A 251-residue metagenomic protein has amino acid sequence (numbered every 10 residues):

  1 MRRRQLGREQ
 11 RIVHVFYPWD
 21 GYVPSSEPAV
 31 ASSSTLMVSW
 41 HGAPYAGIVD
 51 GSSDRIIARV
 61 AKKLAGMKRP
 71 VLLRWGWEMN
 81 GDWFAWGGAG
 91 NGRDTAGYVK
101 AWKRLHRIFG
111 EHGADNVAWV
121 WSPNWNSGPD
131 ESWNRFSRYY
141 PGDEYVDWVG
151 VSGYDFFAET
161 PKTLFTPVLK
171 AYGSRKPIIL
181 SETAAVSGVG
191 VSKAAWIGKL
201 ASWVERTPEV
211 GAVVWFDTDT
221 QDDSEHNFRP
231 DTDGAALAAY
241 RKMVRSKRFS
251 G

Functional and structural regions predicted by a protein language model:
M1-P70, W196-V210, F216-R248: N-terminal carbohydrate-binding/catalytic regions of secreted carbohydrate-active enzymes
R2, N126-E144, P161-T166: Distinct, well-ordered alpha-helical segments
Q10-F16, T35-W40, V71-W75, A118-W121 (+3 more regions): Structural recognition of the beta-strand scaffold that forms the well-ordered cores of secreted hydrolase catalytic
P18-G21, G42-A46, W77-D82, N124-P129 (+3 more regions): Solvent-exposed loop/turn segments at secondary-structure junctions within structured extracellular/periplasmic domains
S25-T35, S39, W148-G190: Glycoside hydrolase catalytic-domain groove-lining segments
V49-L72, D94-H112, R138-P141, E205: An active-site-proximal structural segment forming one wall of the substrate-binding cleft that immediately precedes
V60-T95, N116-N126: Active-site groove signature of glycoside hydrolases
W102, H106-N134, W148, P177-G188 (+1 more regions): Aromatic-lined carbohydrate-recognition surfaces of secreted/lumenal glycan-active proteins
